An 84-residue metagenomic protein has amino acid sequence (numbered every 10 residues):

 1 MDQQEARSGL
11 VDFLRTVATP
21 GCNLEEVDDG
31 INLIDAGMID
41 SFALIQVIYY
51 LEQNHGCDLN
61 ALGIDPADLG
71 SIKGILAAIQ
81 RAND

Functional and structural regions predicted by a protein language model:
D2-D40, I45-I48, Q53-D84: Phosphopantetheine-dependent thiolation modules in NRPS/PKS and related acyl-activating systems
